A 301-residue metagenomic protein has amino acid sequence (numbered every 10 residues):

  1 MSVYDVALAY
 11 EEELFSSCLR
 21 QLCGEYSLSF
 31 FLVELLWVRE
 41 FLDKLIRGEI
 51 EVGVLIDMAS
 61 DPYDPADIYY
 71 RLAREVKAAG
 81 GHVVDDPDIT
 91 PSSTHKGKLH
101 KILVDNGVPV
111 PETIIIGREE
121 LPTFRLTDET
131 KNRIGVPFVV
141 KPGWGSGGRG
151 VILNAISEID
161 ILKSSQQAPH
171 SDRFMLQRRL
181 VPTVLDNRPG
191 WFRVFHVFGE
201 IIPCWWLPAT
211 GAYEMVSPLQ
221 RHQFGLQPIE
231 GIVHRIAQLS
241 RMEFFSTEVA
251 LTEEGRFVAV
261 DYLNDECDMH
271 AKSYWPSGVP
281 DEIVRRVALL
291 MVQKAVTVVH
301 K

Functional and structural regions predicted by a protein language model:
M1-A7: Extreme N-terminal starter segment of soluble prokaryotic enzymes
E11-L121: Conserved N-proximal alpha/beta basic substrate-recognition cap immediately N-terminal to, or forming the N-lobe
I89, R118-L121, G143-G147, S157-I159 (+1 more regions): Short acidic/polar capping segments at secondary-structure boundaries
L103-V104, T130-R149, S171-D186: ATP-grasp fold ATP-binding core
F138, M175, I202-P203, F245 (+1 more regions): Protein kinase-like catalytic core scaffold
L153-L239: Phosphate-binding site of ATP-dependent enzymes
M242-E254: A short glycine-rich, hydrophobically flanked beta-strand micro-motif that places a catalytic Asp/Glu for divalent metal
L251-K301: C-terminal active-site "lid" helix and adjoining low-complexity regulatory extension at the edge of ATP-using catalytic
